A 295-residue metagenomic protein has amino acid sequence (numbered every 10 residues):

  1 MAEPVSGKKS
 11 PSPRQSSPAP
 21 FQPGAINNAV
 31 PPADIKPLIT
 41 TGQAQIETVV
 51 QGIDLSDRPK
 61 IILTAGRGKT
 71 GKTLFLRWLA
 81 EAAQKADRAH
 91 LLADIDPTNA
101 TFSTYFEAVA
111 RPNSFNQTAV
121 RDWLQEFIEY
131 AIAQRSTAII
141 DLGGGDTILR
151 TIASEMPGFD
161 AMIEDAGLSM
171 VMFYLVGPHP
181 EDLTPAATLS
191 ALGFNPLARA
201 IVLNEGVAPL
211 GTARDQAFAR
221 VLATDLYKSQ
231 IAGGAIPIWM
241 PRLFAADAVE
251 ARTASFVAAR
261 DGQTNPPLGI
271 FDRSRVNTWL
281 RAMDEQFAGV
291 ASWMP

Functional and structural regions predicted by a protein language model:
M1-I61: Extreme N-terminal, non-catalytic leader segments that precede Walker-type/kinase nucleotide-binding cores
G66-K69: Walker A (P-loop) phosphate-binding loop of P-loop NTPases
K72: Conserved lysine of the Walker
F75-L76: Post-Walker A alpha-helix
A86-T101: Short beta-strand-centered segment that lines the nucleotide-binding/catalytic pocket of NTP-utilizing
T98-F115: P-loop NTPase switch/communication element
S136-A153: Switch II (G3) loop of P-loop NTPases
I148-V249: Conserved catalytic-core segment of NTP-binding enzymes
